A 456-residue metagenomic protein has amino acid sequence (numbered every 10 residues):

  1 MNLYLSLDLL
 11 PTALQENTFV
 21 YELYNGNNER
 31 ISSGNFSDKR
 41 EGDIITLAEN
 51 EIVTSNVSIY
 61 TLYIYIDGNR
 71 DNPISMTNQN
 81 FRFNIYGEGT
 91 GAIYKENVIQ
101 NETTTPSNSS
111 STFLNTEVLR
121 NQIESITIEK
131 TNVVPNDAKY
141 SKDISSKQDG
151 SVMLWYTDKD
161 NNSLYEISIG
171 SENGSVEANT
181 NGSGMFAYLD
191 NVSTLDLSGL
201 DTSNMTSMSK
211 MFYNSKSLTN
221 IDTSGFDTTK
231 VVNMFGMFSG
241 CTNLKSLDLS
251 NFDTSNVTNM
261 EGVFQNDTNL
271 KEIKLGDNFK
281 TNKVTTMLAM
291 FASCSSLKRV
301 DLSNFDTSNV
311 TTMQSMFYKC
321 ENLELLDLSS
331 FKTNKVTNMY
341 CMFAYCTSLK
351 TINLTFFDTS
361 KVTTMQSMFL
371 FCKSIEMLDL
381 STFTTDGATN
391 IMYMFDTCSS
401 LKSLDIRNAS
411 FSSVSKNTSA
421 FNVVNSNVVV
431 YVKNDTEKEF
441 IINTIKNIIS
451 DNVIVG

Functional and structural regions predicted by a protein language model:
M1, G42, N50, M76-N78 (+4 more regions): Glycine-centered loop/turn motifs
M1-G34: Surface-exposed interaction patch
N2-L9, L47-Y94, G182, F186: C-terminal, structured domain-capping segment
A13-N17, T77, A178: Short loop/turn segments at connectors of secondary-structure elements within structured domains
L23-Y24, I64, I128, A292: Short beta-strand element of the conserved SAM-dependent methyltransferase core
G26-I66, G150, W155-I169: Extracellular adhesion/glycan-binding regions together with long Ser/Thr- and acidic-residue-rich low-complexity tracts
G34, G87-G89, T223: Small side chains
Y94-G456: Negatively charged
